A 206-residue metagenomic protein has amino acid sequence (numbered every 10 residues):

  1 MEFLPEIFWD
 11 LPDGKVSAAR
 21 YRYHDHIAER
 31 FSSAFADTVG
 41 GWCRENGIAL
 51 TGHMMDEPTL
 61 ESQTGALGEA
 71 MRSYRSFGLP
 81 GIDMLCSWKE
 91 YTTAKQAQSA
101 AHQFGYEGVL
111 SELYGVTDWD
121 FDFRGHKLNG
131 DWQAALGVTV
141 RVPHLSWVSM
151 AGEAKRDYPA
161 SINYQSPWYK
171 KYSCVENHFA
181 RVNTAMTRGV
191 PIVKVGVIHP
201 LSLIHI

Functional and structural regions predicted by a protein language model:
M1-H205: Carbohydrate-binding surfaces of carbohydrate-active enzymes
